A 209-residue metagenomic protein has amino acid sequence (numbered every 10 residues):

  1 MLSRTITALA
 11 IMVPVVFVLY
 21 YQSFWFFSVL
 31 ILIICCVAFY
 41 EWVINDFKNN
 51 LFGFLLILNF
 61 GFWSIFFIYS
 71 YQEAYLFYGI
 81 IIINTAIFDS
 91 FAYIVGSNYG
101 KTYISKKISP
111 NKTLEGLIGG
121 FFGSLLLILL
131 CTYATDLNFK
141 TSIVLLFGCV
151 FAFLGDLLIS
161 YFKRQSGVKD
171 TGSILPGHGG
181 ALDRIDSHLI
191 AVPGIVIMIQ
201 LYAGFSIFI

Functional and structural regions predicted by a protein language model:
M1-L9, F39-L129, D136-A191: Interhelical loop and helix-boundary elements at the membrane-water interface of polytopic inner-membrane proteins
L9-M12, L32: Sec-dependent N-terminal signal peptides
P14-F27, E41-D46: Short, hydrophobic transmembrane alpha-helix segments
F27-I31, I80: Hydrophobic alpha-helical membrane segments of integral membrane proteins
L32-Y40: Central hydrophobic cores of alpha-helical transmembrane segments in multi-pass inner-membrane proteins across all
T132-L137, G204-S206: Phosphate-handling active-site elements
I197-I209: Juxtamembrane boundary at the C-terminal end of a transmembrane helix
